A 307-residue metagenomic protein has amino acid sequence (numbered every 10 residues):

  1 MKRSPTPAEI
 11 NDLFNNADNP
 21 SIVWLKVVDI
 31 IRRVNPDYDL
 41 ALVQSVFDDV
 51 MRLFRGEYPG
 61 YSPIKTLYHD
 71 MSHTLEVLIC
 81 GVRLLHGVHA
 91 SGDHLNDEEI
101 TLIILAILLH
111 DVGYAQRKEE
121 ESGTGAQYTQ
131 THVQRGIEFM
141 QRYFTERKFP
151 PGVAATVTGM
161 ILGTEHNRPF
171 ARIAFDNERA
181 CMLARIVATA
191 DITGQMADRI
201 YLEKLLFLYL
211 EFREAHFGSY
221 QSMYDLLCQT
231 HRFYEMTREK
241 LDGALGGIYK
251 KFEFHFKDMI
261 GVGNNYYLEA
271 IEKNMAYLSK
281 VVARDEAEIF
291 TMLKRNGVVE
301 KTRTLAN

Functional and structural regions predicted by a protein language model:
M1-P36, R83-E99, L109, H166-N307: Divalent metal-dependent phosphate-bond-processing catalytic cores, especially two-metal-ion Mg2+/Mn2+ enzymes that act
V46-V50, F54, I103-I107, V157-E165 (+1 more regions): Short alpha-helical scaffolding segments that buttress acidic/His motifs in well-ordered protein cores
M51-I79, K118-A126: Active-site flanking loop/helix segments enriched in acidic
S62-L102: Alpha-helical phosphate/pyrophosphate-handling elements in metalloenzyme active cores
T74, G81-V82, H132-F170, L227: Histidine- and acidic-residue-rich, metal-dependent catalytic cores
V77, I100-E119, G136, T158-N167: His-Asp-centered metal-binding catalytic motifs of divalent-metal-dependent phosphohydrolases/nucleases
V88-D93, E119-T124, Y143-A154: Inter-helical turn/loop segments and adjacent helix faces that build the functional surface of alpha-helical bundle
A115-F139, Y143: Structured all-alpha helical bundle cores of eukaryotic regulatory proteins
